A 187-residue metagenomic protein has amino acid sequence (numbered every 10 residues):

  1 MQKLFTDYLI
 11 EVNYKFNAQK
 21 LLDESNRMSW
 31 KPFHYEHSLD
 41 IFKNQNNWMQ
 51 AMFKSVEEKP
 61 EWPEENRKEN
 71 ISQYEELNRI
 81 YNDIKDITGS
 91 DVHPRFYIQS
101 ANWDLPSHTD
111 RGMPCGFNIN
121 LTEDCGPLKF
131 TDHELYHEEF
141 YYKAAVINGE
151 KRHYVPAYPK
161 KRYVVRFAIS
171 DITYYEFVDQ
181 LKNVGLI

Functional and structural regions predicted by a protein language model:
M1-T88: Non-heme Fe(II)/2-oxoglutarate
S29, V155, I169-I187: Active-site or metal-binding loop neighborhoods of secreted/extracellular toxin and effector enzymes
I87-L105, P114-F117: Internal catalytic-core helix/loop-beta-alpha segment that presents or stabilizes conserved functional determinants
I98-S100, D110-G126, A168: Short, conserved beta-strand element in jelly-roll/cupin
L105-R111, F130, P156-A157: Short histidine-centered beta-strand/loop micro-motifs that create catalytic or ligand/metal-coordination sites
C115-L121, A144-V146, P159-V178: A short hydrophobic beta-strand segment most commonly corresponding to one strand of the jelly-roll/cupin
T122-F140: A short beta-strand-loop-beta hairpin characteristic of the jelly-roll/cupin
Y136-H153, A157-Y158: Conserved metal-binding segment of the jelly-roll/cupin
